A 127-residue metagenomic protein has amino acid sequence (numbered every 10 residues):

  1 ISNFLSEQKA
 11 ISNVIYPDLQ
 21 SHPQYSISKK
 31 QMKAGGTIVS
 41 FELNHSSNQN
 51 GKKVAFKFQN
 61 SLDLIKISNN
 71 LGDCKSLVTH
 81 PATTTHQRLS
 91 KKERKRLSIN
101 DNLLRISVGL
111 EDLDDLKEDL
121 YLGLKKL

Functional and structural regions predicted by a protein language model:
I1-D73, L89-K95: Conserved small-domain helix->loop->beta segment predominantly found in fold-type I
S76-L127: PLP-dependent enzyme catalytic core of the Aspartate aminotransferase-like
